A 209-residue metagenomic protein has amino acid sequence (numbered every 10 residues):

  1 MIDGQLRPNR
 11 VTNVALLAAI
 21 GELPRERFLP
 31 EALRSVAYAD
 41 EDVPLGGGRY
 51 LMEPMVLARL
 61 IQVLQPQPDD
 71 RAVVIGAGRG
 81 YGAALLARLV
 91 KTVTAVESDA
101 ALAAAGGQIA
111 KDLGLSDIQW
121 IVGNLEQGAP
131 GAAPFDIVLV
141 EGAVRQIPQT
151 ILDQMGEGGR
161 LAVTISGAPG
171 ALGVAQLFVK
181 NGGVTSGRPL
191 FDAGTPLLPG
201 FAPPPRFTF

Functional and structural regions predicted by a protein language model:
M1-V36: N-terminal auxiliary segments of SAM/dcSAM-dependent transferases
D3, I61-Q62, L152: Solvent-exposed, non-membrane alpha-helical residues enriched in polar/charged side chains
R25-F28, R160, T195: Generic structural signal for secondary-structure transition and capping sites
F28-L29, Y38, V43-L45, L190: Short clusters of hydrophobic/aromatic residues that line enzyme substrate/ligand-binding pockets
E41-V63: A glycine-rich, Thr/Ser-enriched phosphate-binding loop motif common to dinucleotide/cofactor-binding enzymes
Q65-S186: Conserved nucleotide-cofactor-binding alpha/beta core module
V174-F209: Substrate-binding/catalytic lobe of Class I Rossmann-like enzymes that use SAM or dcSAM, i.e., the mid-to-C-terminal
